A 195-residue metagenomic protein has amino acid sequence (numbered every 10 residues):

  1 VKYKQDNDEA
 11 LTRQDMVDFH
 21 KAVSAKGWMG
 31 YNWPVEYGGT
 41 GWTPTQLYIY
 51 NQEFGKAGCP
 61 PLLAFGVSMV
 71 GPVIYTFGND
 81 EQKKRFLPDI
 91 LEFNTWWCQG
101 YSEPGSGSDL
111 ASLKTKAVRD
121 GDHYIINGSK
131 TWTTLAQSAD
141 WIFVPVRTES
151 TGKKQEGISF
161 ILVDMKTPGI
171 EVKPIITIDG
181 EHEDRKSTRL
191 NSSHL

Functional and structural regions predicted by a protein language model:
V1-F65, Y75-T76, E81-E92, W96 (+1 more regions): Amphipathic, small/basic residue-rich leader segments at the start of a protein or domain
W42-T43, D109-A111, L135-D140, K153-G157 (+1 more regions): Short glycine/proline-enriched turns and hinge-like loops at secondary-structure junctions
P61-G71, N94-G100, K130-I142: FAD-binding core of FAD-dependent oxidoreductases, characterized by glycine-rich FAD pyrophosphate-binding loops
S106-D109, Y124: Hydrophobic, small-residue-rich alpha-helical packing segments that form membrane-like cores
S112, K166-R189: Flexible, small-/acidic-enriched active-site or ligand-binding loops
T115-V118: A structural signal for short hydrophobic beta-strand segments in well-ordered beta-sheet cores
H123, N127-K173: A short core secondary-structure module
L190-L195: Single conserved hydrophobic/aromatic residue that forms the stacking wall/gate of nucleotide- or nucleobase-binding
